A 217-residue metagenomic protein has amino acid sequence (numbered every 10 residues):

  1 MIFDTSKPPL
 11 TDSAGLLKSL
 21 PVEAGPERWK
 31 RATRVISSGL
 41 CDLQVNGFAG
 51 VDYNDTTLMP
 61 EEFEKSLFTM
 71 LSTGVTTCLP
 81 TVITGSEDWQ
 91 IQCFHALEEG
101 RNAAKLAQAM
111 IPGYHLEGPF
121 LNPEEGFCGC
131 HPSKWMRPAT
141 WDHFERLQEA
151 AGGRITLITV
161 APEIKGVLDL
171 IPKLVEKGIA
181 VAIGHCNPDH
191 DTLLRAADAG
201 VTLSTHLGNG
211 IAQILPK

Functional and structural regions predicted by a protein language model:
M1-D4, L10-D12, L16, P21-E64 (+1 more regions): Replace "His-x-His-based motif
I36-V51, G118-C128, E163-P172: N-terminal small/glycine-rich loop or linker at the start of catalytic domains across soluble metabolic enzymes
N46-D52, E64-C93, A109-N122, A151-E163 (+2 more regions): Divalent metal-dependent hydrolysis catalytic cores, especially in the metallo-beta-lactamase
G47-E61, G129-R137, A182-G184: Active-site mouth loops of central-metabolism enzymes
F63, Q90, F94, T140 (+2 more regions): Aromatic/hydrophobic pocket-lining residues that form the small-molecule binding cavity in soluble enzyme cores
Q90-K105, D169-A180: Short, electropositive alpha-helical surface patch
N122-E149: Conserved phosphate-binding/catalytic loop of the ribokinase/pfkB sugar-kinase fold
W141, E145, E149-K217: Active-site core of metal-dependent hydrolases
